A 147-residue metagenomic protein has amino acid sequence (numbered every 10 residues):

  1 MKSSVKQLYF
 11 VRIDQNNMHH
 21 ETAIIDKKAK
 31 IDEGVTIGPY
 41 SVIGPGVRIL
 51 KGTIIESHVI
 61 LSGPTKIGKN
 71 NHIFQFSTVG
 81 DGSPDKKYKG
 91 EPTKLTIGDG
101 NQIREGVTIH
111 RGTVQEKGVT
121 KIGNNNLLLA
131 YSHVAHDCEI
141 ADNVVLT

Functional and structural regions predicted by a protein language model:
S3, Q7-L8: Cationic, low-complexity basic patches in intrinsically disordered or flexible, solvent-exposed regions
Y9-N17: Short, Lys/Arg-enriched N-terminal segments with co-localized hydrophobic residues within the first ~10-30 amino acids
H19-T147: Structural signal for interior beta-strand "rungs" in well-ordered beta-sheet cores of soluble enzyme domains
